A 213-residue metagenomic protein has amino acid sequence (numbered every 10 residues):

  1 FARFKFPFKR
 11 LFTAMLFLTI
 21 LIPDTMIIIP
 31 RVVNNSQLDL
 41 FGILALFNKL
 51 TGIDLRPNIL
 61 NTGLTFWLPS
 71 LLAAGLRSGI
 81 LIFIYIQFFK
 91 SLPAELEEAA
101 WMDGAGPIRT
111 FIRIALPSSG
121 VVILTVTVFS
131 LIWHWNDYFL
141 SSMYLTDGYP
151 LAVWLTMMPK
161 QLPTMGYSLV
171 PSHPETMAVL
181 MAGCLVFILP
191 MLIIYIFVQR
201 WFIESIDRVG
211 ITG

Functional and structural regions predicted by a protein language model:
F1-G213: A hydrophobic, multi-pass inner-membrane permease signature
